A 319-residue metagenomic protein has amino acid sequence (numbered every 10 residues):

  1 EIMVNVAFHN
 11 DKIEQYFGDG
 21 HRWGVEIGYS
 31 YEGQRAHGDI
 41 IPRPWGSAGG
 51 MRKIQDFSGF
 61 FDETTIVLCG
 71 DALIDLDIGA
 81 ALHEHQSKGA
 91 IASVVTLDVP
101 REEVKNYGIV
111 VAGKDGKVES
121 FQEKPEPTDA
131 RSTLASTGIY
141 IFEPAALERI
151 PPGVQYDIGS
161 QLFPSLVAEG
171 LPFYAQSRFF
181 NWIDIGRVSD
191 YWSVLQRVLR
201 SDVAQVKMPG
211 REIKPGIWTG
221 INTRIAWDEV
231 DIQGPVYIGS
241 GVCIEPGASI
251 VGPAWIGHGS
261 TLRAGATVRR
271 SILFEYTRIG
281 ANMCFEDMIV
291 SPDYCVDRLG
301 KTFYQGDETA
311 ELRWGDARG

Functional and structural regions predicted by a protein language model:
E1-L199: Unchanged
S87-K88, A145, R149-G319: Left-handed beta-helix
